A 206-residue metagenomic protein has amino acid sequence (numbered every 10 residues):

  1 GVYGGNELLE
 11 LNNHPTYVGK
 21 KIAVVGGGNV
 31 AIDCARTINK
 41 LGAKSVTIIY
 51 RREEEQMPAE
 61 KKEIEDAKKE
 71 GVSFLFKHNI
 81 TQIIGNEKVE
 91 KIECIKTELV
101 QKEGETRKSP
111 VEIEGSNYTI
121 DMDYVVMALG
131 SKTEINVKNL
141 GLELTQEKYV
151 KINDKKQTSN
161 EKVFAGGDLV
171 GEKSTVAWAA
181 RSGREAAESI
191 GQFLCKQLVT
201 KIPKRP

Functional and structural regions predicted by a protein language model:
G1-K20, E105-K173: FAD-site-proximal beta/loop scaffold in flavoenzymes
Y3, S73-L75, E93, F164: General small-molecule cofactor/ligand-binding pocket signal
E10, A35-Q82, V199-P206: Rossmann-like dinucleotide-binding cores of NAD(P)H-dependent redox enzymes
P15-K44: Rossmann-like NAD(P)H-binding beta-loop-alpha module
G27, Y50-E53, D168: Cofactor-binding loop segments of dinucleotide-utilizing enzymes, especially the Rossmann-like FAD- and NAD(P)+-binding
C34, L169-C195, T200: A conserved FAD-binding loop/helix module that cradles the flavin
G85-N117: Conserved beta-strand-loop-beta-strand element in the redox core of flavoprotein oxidoreductases
